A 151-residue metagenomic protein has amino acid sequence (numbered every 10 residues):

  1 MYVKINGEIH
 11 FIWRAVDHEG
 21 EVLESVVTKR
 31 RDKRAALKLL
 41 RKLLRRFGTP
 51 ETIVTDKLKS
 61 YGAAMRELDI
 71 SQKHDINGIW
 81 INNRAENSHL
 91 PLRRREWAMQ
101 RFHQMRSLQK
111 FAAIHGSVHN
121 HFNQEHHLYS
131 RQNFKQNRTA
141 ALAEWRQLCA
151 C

Functional and structural regions predicted by a protein language model:
M1-I5, R14: Two-metal-ion RNase H-like nuclease active-site motif
A15, G20, L40, I53-D56 (+4 more regions): Mobile genetic element proteins and their domesticated derivatives, centered on retroelements and DNA transposons
S25-F47: Active-site beta-loop-alpha junctions of metal-dependent nucleic acid enzymes, especially the RNase H-like/DDE
P50-Y61, I79: Acidic/histidine-rich, metal-coordinating catalytic segments
D69-I79: Short hydrophobic/aromatic-enriched beta-strand-loop microsegments
N77-R94, R106-Q109: RNase H-like two-metal-ion nuclease catalytic core shared by retroviral integrases and related mobile-element nucleases
S88-Q104, H115, N120-F122: Active-site proximal helix-loop segment of RNase H-like, two-metal nucleases, encompassing DDE(D)
S107-C151: C-terminal domain-tail junction helix/linker
